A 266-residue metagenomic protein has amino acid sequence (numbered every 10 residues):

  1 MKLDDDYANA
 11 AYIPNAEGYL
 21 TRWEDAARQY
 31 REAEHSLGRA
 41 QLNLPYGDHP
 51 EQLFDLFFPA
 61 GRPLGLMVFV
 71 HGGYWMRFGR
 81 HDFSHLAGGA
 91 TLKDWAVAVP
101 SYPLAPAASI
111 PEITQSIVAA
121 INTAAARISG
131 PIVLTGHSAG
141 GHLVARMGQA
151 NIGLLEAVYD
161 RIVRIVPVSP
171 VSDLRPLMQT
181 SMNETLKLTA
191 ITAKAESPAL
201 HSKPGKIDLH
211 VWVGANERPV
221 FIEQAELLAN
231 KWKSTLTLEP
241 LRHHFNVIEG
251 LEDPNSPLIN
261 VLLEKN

Functional and structural regions predicted by a protein language model:
N9-G61: N-terminal cap/lid segment of alpha/beta-hydrolase-fold proteins
A60-A90: Short, surface-exposed "cap/lid" segments of acyl-processing enzymes
V70, V168, E239-R242: Alpha/beta-hydrolase
F78-A87, A98-V133: Catalytic nucleophile-loop/oxyanion-hole region of alpha/beta-hydrolase and closely related hydrolase-like folds
S101-A105, V171, R242: Short beta-to-alpha linker loops that shape the active-site pocket of alpha/beta-hydrolase fold enzymes
A119-N183, A193: Primarily recognizes the serine-hydrolase "nucleophile elbow" in alpha/beta-hydrolase and SGNH/GDSL folds
V158, R164-Q179, A190-L227: The feature captures the conserved acid-bearing segment of alpha/beta-hydrolase catalytic domains
I222, E226-A229, K233-N266: C-terminal catalytic histidine-bearing segment of alpha/beta-hydrolase fold enzymes
